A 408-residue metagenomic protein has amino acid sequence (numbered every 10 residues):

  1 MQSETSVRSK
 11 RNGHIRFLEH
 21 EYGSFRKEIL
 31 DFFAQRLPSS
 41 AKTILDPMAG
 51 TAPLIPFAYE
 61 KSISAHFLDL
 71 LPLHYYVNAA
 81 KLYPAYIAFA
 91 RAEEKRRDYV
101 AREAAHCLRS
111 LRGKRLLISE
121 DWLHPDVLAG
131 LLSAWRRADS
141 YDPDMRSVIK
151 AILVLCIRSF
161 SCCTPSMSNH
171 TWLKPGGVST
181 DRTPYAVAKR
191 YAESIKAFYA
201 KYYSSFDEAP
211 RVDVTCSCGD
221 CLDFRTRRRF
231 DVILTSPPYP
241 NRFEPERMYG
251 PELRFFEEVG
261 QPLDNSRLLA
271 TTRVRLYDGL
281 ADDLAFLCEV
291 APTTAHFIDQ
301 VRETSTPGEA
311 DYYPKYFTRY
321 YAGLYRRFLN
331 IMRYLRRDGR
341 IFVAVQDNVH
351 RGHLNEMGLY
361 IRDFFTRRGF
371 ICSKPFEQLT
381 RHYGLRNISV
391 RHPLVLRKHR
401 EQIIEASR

Functional and structural regions predicted by a protein language model:
M1-D46, A52-T235, Y239-R408: Class I S-adenosyl-L-methionine-dependent methyltransferase catalytic core
